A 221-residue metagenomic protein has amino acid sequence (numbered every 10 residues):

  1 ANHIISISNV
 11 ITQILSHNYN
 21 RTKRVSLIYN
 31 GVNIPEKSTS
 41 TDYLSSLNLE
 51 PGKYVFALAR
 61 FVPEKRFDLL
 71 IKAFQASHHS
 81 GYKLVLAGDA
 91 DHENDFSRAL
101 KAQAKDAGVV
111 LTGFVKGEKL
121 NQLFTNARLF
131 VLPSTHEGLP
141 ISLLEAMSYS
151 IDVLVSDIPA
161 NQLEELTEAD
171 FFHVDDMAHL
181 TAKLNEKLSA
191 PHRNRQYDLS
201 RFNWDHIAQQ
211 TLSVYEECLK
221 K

Functional and structural regions predicted by a protein language model:
V10, G31: Carbohydrate-associated surface elements
N48-K65, I71-Q75, V85: Conserved donor-binding/catalytic core segment of Leloir-type glycosyltransferases
S97-V115: Nucleotide-activated donor-binding/catalytic signature segment of Leloir-type glycosyltransferases, i.e., the conserved
F114-V115, Q122-A127, T211: Short alpha-helical donor nucleotide-sugar binding micro-motif in glycosyltransferases
T135: Aromatic "clamp/platform" in nucleotide-sugar-dependent glycosyltransferases that forms part of the donor/acceptor
S148, D152-V155: Short hydrophobic beta-strand element within catalytic cores of glycosyltransferases and related nucleotide-activated
A169-A178, N185-S189: Conserved acidic donor-binding segment of nucleotide-sugar-dependent glycosyltransferases
S189-K220: A charged, aromatic-enriched C-terminal amphipathic alpha-helix characteristic of glycosyltransferases across folds
